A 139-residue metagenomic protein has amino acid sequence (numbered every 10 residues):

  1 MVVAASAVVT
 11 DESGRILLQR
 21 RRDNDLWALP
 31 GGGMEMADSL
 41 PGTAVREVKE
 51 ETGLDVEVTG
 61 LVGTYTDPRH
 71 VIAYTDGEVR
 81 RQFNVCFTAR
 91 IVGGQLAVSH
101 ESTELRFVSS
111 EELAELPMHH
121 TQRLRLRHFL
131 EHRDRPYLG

Functional and structural regions predicted by a protein language model:
M1-I16, T88: Conserved N-terminal beta-strand and adjoining loop/helix that marks the start of the Nudix/MutT-like hydrolase domain
V2, R22-N24, L29, V56 (+1 more regions): Short connector loops at helix/strand junctions that flank enzyme active sites, especially segments positioning acidic
D11, R15-E50: Conserved Nudix-box catalytic region and its N-terminal flanking loop in Nudix hydrolases and closely related
D11-G14, R90-Q95, S110-E112: Short loop segments at secondary-structure junctions
D25-L26, Q95-G139: Nudix hydrolase/Nudix homology domain
E35, V62, A114: Nucleotide phosphate-binding site architecture
D55-T64: A short coil-to-beta-strand element that immediately follows conserved catalytic motifs
D67-Q95: Active-site-adjacent beta-strand/loop module that shapes the phosphate/pyrophosphate-binding cleft
